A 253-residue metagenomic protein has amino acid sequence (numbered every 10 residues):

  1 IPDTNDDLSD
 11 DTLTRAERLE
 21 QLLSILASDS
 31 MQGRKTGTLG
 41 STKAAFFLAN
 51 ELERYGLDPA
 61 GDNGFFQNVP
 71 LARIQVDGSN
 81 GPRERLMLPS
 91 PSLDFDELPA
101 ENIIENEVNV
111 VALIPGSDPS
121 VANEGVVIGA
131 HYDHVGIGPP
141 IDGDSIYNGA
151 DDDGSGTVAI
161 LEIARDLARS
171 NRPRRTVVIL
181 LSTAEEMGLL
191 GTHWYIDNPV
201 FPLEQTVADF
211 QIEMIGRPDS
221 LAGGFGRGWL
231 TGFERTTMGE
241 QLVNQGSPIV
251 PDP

Functional and structural regions predicted by a protein language model:
I1-A60, N123-G125: N-terminal hydrophobic or amphipathic helices/low-complexity stretches enriched in small/hydrophobic/Pro/Gly
N5-L13, D29-L39, R54, F95-E101 (+6 more regions): Second-shell loop/turn segments in exported
L23-A27, G61, Q67-P70, N109-L113 (+4 more regions): Structural recognition of the beta-strand scaffold that forms the well-ordered cores of secreted hydrolase catalytic
S24-Q32, A49-A60, P70, I74 (+4 more regions): Sec-exported extracytoplasmic/periplasmic mature domains
S30-G33, L52, D58-P59, Q75-D77 (+5 more regions): Solvent-exposed loop/turn segments at secondary-structure junctions within structured extracellular/periplasmic domains
R34-P115: A non-catalytic alpha/beta surface segment that caps or lines the substrate-entry region of metallo-dependent hydrolase
V110-A112, V121-E124, I128-G188: Alpha-helical metal-binding/catalytic segments enriched in His/Glu/Asp
R172, S182-P253: Metal-dependent peptidase/peptidase-like ectodomains
